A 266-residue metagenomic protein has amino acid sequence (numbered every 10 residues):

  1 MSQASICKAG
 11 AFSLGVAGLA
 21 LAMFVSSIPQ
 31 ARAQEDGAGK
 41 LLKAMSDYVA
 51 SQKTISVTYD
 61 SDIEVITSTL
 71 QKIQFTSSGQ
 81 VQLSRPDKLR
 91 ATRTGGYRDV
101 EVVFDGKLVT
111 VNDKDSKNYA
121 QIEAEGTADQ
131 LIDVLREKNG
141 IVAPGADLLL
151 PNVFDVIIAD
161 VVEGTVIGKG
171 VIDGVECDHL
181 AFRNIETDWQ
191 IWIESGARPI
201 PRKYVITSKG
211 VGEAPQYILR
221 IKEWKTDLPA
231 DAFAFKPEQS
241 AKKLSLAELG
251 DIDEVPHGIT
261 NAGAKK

Functional and structural regions predicted by a protein language model:
M1-G10: N-terminal secretory signal peptides that target proteins for export/translocation
G10, V49, W192-I193: Conserved short hydrophobic patches within well-ordered secondary structure
S13-S26: Bacterial N-terminal signal peptides
S27-A33: Sec/Tat signal peptide C-region and signal peptidase I cleavage site
A33-L41, T69, I73, N112-C177 (+3 more regions): Flexible, processing/modification-adjacent segments and terminal tails in exported/periplasmic/extracellular proteins
E35-D36, D60, T110-V111, A120 (+1 more regions): Gly/Pro-enriched, hydrophobic low-complexity segments that function as extracytoplasmic propeptides/linkers
D36-N118, P199: N-terminal mature ectodomain segment of secretory-pathway/periplasmic proteins
